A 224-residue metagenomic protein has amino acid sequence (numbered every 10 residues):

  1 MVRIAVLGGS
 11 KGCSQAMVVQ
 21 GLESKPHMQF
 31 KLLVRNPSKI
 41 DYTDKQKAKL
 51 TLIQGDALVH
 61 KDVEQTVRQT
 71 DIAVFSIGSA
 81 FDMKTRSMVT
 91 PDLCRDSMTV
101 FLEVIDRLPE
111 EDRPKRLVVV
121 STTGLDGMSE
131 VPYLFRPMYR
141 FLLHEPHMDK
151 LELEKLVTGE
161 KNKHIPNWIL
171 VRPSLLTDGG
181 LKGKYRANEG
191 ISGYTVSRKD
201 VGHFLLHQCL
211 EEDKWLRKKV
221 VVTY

Functional and structural regions predicted by a protein language model:
V2-H27: N-terminal Rossmann NAD(P)H-binding glycine-rich loop of SDR-like oxidoreductase domains
L7, L33, S76-I77, L117-T123 (+1 more regions): SDR active-site strand-loop-helix element
L32, S38-V100, V104-R107: NAD(P)H-binding glycine-rich loop region in Rossmannoid oxidoreductase-like domains and their noncatalytic homologs
K84, E103-E145: Conserved Rossmann-fold NAD(P)-dependent oxidoreductase catalytic core, especially the SDR/UDP-sugar
C94, D149, V171, S192-H207 (+1 more regions): Substrate-positioning beta->alpha
V131, G180-K184, L210-R217: Glycine/proline-rich active-site loop of Rossmann-fold NAD(P)-dependent oxidoreductases
E154-G179: Conserved beta-loop-beta element that borders a ligand/cofactor-binding pocket
N167-W168, Q208-Y224: Core catalytic loop region at the nicotinamide-binding pocket of NAD(P)H-dependent oxidoreductases
